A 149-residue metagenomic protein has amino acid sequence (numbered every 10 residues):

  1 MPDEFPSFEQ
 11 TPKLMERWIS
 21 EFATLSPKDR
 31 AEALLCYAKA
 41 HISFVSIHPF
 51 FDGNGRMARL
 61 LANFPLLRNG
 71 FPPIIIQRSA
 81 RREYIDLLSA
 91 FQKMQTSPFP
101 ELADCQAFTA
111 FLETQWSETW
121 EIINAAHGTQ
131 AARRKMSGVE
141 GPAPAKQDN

Functional and structural regions predicted by a protein language model:
M1-N149: FIC/Doc superfamily catalytic core
